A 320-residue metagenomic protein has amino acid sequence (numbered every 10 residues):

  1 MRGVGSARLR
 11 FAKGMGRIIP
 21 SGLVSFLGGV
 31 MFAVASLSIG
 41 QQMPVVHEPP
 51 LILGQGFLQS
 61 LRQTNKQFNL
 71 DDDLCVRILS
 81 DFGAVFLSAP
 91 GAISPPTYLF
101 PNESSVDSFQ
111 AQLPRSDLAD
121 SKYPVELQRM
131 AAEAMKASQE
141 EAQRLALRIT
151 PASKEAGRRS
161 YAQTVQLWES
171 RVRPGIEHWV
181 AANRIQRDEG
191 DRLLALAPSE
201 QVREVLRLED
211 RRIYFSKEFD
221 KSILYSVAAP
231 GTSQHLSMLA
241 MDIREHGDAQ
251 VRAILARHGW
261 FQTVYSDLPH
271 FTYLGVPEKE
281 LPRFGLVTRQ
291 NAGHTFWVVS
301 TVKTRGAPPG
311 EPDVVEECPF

Functional and structural regions predicted by a protein language model:
M1-R2: N-terminal targeting leaders characterized by basic, low-complexity, disordered sequences that direct proteins
S6-R8: Short polybasic linear motifs
R10-F26: N-terminal Sec-pathway targeting helices
G29, V34-F320: Extracytoplasmic cell-surface/polysaccharide-interacting catalytic and binding patches
